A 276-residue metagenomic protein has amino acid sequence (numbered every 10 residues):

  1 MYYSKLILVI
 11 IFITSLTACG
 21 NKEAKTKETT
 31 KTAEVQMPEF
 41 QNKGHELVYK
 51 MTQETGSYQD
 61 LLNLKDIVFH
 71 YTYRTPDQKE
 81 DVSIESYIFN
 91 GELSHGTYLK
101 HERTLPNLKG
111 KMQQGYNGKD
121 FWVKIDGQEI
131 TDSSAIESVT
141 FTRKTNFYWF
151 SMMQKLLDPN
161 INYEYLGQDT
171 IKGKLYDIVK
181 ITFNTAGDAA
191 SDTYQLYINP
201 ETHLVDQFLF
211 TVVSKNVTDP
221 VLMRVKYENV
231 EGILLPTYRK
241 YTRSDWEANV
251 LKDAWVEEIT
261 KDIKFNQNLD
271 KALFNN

Functional and structural regions predicted by a protein language model:
M1-I7: Bacterial N-terminal signal peptides that target proteins for export
S15-A18: C-terminal motif of bacterial Sec signal peptides marking the signal peptidase cleavage site
G20-K22: Bacterial signal peptide processing site
K25-E28: N- or domain-start disorder-to-order transition segments that initiate the globular core
T32-A33, P38-F40, H45-E129: N-terminal mature ectodomain segment of secretory-pathway/periplasmic proteins
F40-N42, G118, W122-A190, V212-K215 (+2 more regions): Flexible, processing/modification-adjacent segments and terminal tails in exported/periplasmic/extracellular proteins
E54, N162-G167, V221-R224: Short structured motifs
L175-F274: Gly/Pro-enriched, hydrophobic low-complexity segments that function as extracytoplasmic propeptides/linkers
